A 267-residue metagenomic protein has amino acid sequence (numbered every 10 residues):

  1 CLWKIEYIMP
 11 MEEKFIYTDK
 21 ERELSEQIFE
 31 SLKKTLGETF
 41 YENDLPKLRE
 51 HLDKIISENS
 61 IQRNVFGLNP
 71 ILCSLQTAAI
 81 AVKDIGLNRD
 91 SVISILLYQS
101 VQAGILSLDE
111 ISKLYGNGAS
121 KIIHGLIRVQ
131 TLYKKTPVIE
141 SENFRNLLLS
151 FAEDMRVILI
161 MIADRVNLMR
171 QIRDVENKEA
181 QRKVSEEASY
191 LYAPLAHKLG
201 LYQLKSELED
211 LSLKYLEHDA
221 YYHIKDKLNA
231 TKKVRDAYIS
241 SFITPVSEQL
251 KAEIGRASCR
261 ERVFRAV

Functional and structural regions predicted by a protein language model:
W3-R260: Active-site helical microenvironments for divalent-metal-assisted chemistry
E261-V267: Positively charged, low-complexity/disordered segments
